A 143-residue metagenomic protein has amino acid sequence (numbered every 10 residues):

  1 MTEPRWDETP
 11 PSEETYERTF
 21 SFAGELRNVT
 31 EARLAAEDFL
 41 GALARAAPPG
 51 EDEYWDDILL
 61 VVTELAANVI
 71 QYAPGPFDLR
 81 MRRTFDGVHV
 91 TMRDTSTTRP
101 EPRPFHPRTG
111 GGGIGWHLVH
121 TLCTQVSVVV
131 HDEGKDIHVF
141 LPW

Functional and structural regions predicted by a protein language model:
M1-G24, I70-W143: Conserved beta-strand-loop-beta-strand hairpin that lines the nucleotide-binding pocket of ATP/GTP-utilizing enzymes
Y16-D38: Short beta-to-alpha transition helix within the HATPase_c
R27, P49, E53-D56, L60 (+1 more regions): Residues at secondary-structure transition points
L34, F39-T63: Conserved short strand/loop->alpha-helix "switch" segment adjacent to the catalytic nucleotide/phosphoryl-transfer site
V61, A66, I70-Q71: Short, well-structured hydrophobic secondary-structure segments
